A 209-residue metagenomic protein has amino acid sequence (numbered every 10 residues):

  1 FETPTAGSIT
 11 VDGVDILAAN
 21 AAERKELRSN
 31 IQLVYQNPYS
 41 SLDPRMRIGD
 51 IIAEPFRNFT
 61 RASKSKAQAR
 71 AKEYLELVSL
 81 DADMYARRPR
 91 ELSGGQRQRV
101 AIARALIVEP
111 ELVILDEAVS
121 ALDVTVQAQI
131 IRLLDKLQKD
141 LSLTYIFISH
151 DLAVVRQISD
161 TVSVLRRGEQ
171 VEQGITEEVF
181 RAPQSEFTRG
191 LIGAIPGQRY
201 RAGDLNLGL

Functional and structural regions predicted by a protein language model:
T3, I16-Q32, N58, E178-P183: ABC ATPase NBD coupling module
G7-D15: Conserved ABC transporter NBD signature motif
V14-D15, S65-D83, I192-G193: Conserved ABC ATPase "signature" region
R88-L92, Q96: Conserved ABC ATPase signature
E109: Conserved catalytic motifs of ABC-family nucleotide-binding domains
I175-L209: Short catalytic/signature loops enriched in Gly
